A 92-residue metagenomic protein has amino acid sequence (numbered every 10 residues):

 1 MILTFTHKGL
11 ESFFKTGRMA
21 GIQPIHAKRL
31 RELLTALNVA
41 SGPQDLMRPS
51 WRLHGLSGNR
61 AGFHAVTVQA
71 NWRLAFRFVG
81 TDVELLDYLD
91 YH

Functional and structural regions predicted by a protein language model:
M1, R18, G42, P49-R52 (+1 more regions): Glycine-rich, flexible loop/turn motifs
M1-L33: Arg/Lys-rich, positively charged N-terminal/basic patches that mediate binding to nucleic acids
Q23-P49: Short, solvent-exposed, low-complexity loop/linker segments
E32-T35, H54, L74: N-terminal, well-ordered alpha-helical segments
S41-H64: A short, surface-exposed loop/turn module that caps and links secondary-structure elements
S57, H64-H92: Enriched for short, Lys/Arg-rich terminal
